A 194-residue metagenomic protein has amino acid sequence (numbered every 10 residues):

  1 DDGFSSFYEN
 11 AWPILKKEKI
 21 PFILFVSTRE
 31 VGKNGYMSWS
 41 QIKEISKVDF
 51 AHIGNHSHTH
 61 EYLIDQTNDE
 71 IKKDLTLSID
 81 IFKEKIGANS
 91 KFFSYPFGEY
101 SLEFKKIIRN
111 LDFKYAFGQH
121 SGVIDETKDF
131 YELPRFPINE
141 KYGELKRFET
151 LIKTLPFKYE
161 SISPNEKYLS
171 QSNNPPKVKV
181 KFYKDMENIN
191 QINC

Functional and structural regions predicted by a protein language model:
F4-F104, K114, T127-P134: Metal-dependent polysaccharide deacetylase catalytic core of the NodB/CE4 family, i.e., the active-site-bearing domain
S5-S40, D49, E126-T127, P137-C194: Terminal accessory/targeting
S94, H120, P137-E140: Conserved NTP-handling cores and scaffolds of large molecular machines
Y95-P96, A116-F117, V178-V180: Long, contiguous hydrophobic alpha-helical segments, chiefly transmembrane helices and signal peptides
Y100, G122, D185-E187: Short Gly/Pro-enriched loop/turn and capping motifs at secondary-structure junctions
F113-G122: Acidic, His- and aromatic-enriched active-site or binding-groove loops in soluble protein domains that engage sugars
